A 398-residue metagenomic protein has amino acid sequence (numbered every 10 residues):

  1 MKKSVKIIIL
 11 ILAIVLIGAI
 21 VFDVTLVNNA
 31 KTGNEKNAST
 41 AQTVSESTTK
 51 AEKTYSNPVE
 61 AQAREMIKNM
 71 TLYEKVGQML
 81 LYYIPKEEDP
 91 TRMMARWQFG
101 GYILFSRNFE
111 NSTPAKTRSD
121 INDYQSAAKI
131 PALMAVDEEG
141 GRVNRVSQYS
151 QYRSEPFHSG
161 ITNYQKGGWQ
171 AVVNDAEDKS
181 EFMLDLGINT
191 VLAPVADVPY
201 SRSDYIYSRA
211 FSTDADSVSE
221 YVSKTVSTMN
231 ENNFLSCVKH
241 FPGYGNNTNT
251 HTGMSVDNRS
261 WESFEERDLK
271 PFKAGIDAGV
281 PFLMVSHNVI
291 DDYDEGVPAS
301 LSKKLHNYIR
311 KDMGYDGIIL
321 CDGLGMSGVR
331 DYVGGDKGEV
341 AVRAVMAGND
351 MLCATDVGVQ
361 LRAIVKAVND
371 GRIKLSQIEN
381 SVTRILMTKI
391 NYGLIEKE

Functional and structural regions predicted by a protein language model:
S4-N29, G33-M134, E138-Q148: N-terminal hydrophobic targeting/anchoring segments and the immediately downstream early-domain regions of hydrolases
G77-Q78, G100, K129-M134, I188-N189 (+5 more regions): Short, well-ordered coil/turn segments that N-cap beta-strands
A95-V218, H240, G245-N258, S286-S300 (+1 more regions): Enzymes and membrane/adaptor proteins characterized by extended Gly/Ser/Thr/Asp/Glu-rich, aromatic-dotted
D120-A128, L184, S223-N230, S302 (+1 more regions): Surface-exposed amphipathic alpha-helices with a cationic face
F241, E266-I309: Flexible, glycine-rich surface segments
V256-L269: Extracellular glycoside hydrolase catalytic/binding regions
N369-K397: Mid-to-C-terminal alpha-helical segments outside catalytic/metal-binding sites
